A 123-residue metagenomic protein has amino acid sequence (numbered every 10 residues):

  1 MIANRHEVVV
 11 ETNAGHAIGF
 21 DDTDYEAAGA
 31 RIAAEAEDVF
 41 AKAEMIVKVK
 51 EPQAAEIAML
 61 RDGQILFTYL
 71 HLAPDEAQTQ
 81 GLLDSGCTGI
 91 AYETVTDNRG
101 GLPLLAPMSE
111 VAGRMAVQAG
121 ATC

Functional and structural regions predicted by a protein language model:
I2-G81, S85: An N-terminal-biased, well-structured beta-alpha scaffold segment characteristic of Rossmann-like dinucleotide-binding
A54-C123: Glycine/serine-rich phosphate-binding loop and adjoining beta1-alpha1 elements at the start of nucleotide-handling
